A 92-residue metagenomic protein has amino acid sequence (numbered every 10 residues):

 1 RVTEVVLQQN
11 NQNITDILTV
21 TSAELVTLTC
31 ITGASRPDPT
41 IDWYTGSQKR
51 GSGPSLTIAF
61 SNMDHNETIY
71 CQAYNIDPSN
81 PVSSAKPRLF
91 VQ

Functional and structural regions predicted by a protein language model:
R1, Y70-Q92: Extracellular/luminal immunoglobulin-like beta-sandwich modules
R1-D16: Proline-enriched interdomain boundary motifs that mark the N-terminal boundary and often initiate the first structured
N11, S47, D77-S79: Solvent-exposed strand-loop boundary residues in beta-sheet-rich modules
I14-V20, E24-T32: A short beta-strand segment in extracellular, disulfide-stabilized domains
V26, T32-G46: Solvent-exposed loop segments of extracellular immunoglobulin-like
Y44-I58: Surface-exposed, flexible coil segments in extracellular/virion-facing regions
S55-T68: Solvent-exposed segments in extracellular or luminal domains encompassing
